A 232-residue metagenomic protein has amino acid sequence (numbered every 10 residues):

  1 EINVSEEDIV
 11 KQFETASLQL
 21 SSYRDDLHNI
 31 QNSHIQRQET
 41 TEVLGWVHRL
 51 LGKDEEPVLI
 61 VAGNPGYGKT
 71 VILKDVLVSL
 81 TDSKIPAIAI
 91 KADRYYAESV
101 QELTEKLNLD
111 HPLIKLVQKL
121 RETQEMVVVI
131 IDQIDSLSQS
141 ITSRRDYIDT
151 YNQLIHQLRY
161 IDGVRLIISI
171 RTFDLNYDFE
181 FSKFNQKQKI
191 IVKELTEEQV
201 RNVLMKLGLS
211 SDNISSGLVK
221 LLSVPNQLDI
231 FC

Functional and structural regions predicted by a protein language model:
V4-A16, L20-C232: P-loop NTPase signaling cores
